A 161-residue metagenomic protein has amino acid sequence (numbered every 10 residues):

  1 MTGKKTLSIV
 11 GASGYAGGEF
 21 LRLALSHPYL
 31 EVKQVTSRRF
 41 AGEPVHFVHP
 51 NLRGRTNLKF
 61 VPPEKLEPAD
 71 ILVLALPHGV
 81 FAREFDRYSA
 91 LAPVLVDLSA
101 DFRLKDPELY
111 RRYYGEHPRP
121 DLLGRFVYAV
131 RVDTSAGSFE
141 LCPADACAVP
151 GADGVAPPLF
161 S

Functional and structural regions predicted by a protein language model:
M1-S161: N-terminal Rossmann-like NAD(P) cofactor-binding subdomain of oxidoreductases, focused on the glycine-rich
